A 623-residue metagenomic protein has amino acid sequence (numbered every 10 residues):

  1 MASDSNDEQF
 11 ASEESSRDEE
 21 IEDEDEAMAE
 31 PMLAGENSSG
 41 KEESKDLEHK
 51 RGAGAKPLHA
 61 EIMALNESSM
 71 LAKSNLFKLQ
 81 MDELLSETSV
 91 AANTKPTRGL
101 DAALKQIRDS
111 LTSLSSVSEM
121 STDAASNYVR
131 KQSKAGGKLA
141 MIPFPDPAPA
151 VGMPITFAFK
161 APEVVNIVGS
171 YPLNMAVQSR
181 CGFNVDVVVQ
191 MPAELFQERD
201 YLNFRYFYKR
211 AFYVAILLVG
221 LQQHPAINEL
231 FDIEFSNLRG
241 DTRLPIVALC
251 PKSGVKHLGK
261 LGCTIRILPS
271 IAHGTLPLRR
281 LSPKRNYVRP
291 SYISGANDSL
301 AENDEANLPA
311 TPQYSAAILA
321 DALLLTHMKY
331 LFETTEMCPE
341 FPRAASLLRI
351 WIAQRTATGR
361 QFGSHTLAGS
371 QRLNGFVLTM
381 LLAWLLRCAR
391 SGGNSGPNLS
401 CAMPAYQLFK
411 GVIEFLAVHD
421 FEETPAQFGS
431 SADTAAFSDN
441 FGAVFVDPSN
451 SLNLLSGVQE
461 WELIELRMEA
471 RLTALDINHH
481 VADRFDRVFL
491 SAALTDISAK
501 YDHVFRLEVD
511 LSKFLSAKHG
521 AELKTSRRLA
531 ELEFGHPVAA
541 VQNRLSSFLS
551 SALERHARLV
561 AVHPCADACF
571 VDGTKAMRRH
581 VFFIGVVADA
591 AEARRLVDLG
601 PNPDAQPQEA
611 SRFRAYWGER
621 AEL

Functional and structural regions predicted by a protein language model:
A2-D4, E8-F10, E30-K45, C338-D510: Conserved nucleotidyltransferase catalytic core and NTase-mimicking acidic/glycine-rich helix/loop elements in nucleic
A2-G182, Q190-K252, G262-T264, S270-H273 (+9 more regions): N-terminal regions immediately upstream of nucleotidyltransferase
V129, G182-A193, N203-A215, S282-P290 (+1 more regions): Amphipathic alpha-helical scaffolding segments
A135-A150, A248-G259, A383-G393, F415-T424: Short, charged low-complexity intrinsically disordered segments located at boundaries of structured domains
N184-V187, I267, L348, L382: Structural signal for hydrophobic/aromatic residues that build the beta-strand cores of folded beta-sheet domains
A211-F362, L367, G392, G396-P397 (+4 more regions): Conserved NTP/Mg2+-binding pocket subregion across the NTase superfamily
E414-A417, A426, S430, S438-L623: C-terminal region detector
